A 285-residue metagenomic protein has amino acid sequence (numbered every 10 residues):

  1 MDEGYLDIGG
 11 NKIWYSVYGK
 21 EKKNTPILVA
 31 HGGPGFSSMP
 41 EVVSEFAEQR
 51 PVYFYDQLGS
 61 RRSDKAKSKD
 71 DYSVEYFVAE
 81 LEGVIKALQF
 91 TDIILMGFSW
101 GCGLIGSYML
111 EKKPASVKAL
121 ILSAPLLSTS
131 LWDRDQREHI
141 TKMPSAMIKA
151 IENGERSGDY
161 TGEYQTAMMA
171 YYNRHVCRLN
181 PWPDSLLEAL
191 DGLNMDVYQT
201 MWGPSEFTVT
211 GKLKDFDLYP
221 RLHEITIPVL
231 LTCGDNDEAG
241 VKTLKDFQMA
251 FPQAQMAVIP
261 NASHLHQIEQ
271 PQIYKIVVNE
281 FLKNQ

Functional and structural regions predicted by a protein language model:
D7-A66, D70: Conserved HGGG/HGGXW glycine-rich cap/lid loop of the alpha/beta-hydrolase fold
V29-G33, S99, G234: Glycine-rich His-Gly loop
Y53-W100, I276: Active-site loop/oxyanion-hole signature of alpha/beta-hydrolase fold enzymes
T91-D135: Conserved hydrolase catalytic core segment
K118-G162: Flexible "cap/lid" loop of the alpha/beta hydrolase fold
E152-I227: Alpha/beta-hydrolase
Y219-A262: Conserved loop-alpha-helix segment in the C-terminal half of the alpha/beta-hydrolase fold that carries the catalytic
Q253-Q285: Catalytic active-site module of serine/aspartate enzymes centered on a nucleophile-bearing elbow/loop
